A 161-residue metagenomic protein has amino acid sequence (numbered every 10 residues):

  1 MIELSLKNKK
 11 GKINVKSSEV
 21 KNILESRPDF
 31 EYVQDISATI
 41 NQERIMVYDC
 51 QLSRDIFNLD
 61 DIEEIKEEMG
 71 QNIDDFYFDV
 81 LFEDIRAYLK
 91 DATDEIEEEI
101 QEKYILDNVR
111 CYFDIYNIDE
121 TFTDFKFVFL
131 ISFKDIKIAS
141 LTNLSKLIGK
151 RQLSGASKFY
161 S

Functional and structural regions predicted by a protein language model:
M1-K12: N-terminal presequence-like segments and adjacent domain-start helices
K7, D49-Q51, Y116, L130: A structural detector for beta-sheet-dominated domains
N14-L24, T93-Q101: Short, non-transmembrane alpha-helical segments in secretory-pathway proteins
S17-G70: N-terminal interaction modules that seed assembly of large macromolecular complexes
D55-I62, I105, V109, L141: Short, solvent-exposed secondary-structure capping/transition elements
E67-A87, K150-S161: Short, cationic low-complexity segments
D79-K137: Amphipathic protein-protein interaction modules
D124-S161: Acidic, proline/glycine-rich low-complexity IDRs
